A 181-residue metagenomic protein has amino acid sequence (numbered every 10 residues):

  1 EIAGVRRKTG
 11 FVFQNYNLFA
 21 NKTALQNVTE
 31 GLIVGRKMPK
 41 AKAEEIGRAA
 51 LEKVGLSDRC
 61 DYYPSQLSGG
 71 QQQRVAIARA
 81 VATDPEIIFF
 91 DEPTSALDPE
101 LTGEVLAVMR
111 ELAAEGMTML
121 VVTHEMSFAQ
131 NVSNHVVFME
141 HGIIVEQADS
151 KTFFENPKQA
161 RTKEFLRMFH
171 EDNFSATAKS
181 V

Functional and structural regions predicted by a protein language model:
E1-H141, V145-Q147: ABC family nucleotide-binding domain
K151-V181: C-terminal boundary and immediately downstream tail of ABC-type ATPase nucleotide-binding domains
